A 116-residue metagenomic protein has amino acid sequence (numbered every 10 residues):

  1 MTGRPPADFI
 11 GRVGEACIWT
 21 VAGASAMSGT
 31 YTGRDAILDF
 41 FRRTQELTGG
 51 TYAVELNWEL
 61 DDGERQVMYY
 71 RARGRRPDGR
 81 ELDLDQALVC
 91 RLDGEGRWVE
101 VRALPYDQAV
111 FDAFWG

Functional and structural regions predicted by a protein language model:
M1-P6: Short, aromatic-enriched amphipathic alpha-helices that serve as compact interaction elements
A7-E64: A solvent-exposed, acidic/Ser-Thr-rich amphipathic alpha-helical stretch
G14, R76, L92-D93: Short, acidic, Ser/Thr-enriched surface-loop or helix-capping motifs
T30-Y31, D78-E81, A109-W115: A short, polar/proline- and glycine-enriched secondary-structure boundary/capping micro-motif
L38-F41, Y69-R73: Short Pro/Gly-enriched beta-strand edge/turn motifs at strand-loop
V54-L60, R71-R73, D85-L92: Hydrophobic/aromatic beta-strand elements that line small-molecule binding cavities or substrate pockets in beta-rich
G63-V67, E81, R91-V99: Coil-to-beta-strand transition motifs
A87-D112: Short beta-strand edge/turn micro-motifs at domain boundaries
